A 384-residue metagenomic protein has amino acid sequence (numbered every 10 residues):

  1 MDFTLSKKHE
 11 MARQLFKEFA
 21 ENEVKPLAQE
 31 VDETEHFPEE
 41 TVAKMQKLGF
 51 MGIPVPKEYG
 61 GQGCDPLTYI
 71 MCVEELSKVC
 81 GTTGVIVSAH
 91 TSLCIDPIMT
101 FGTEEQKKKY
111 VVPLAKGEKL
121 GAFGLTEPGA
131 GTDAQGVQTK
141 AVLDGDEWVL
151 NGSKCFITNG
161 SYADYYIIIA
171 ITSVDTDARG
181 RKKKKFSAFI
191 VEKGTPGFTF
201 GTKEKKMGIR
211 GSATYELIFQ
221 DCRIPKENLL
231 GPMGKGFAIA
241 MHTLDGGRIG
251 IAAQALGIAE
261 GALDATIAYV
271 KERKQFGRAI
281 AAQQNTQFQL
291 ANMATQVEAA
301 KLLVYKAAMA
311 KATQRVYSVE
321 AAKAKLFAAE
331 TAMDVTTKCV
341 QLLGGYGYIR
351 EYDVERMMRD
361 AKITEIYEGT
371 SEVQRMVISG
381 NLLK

Functional and structural regions predicted by a protein language model:
M1-A89, F101-Q106, P113-E118, G131-A134 (+4 more regions): Alpha-helical interface subdomain recognition
G49, V73-S77, A170-T172, V191-P196 (+1 more regions): Short Ser/Thr-interspersed hydrophobic loop/turn segments at strand-loop and sheet-helix junctions that line or gate
S92-T100: Helix-loop "lid/cap" segments that line or gate small-molecule binding pockets
L114, G129-T132, F156-N159, R179-R181 (+1 more regions): Short Gly/Pro-enriched turn/cap motifs at secondary-structure boundaries
G117-L125, I169: A short, Trp-centered hydrophobic/proline-enriched beta-strand micro-motif
G136, G194-R223: Flexible, small-/acidic-enriched active-site or ligand-binding loops
Q138-K140: Beta-sandwich/jelly-roll carbohydrate-recognition scaffolds of carbohydrate-active enzymes
D146-E147, N151-F200: A short core secondary-structure module
